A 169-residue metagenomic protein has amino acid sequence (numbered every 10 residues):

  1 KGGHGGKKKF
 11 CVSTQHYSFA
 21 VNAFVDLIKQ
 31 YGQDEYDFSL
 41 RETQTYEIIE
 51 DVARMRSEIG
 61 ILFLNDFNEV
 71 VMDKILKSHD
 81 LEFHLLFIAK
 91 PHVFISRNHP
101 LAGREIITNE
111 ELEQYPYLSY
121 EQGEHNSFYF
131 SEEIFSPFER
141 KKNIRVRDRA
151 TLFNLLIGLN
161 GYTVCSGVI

Functional and structural regions predicted by a protein language model:
K1-K7: Alpha-helical "hinge/linker" immediately C-terminal to small N-terminal DNA-binding modules
H4, I75-Y117: Flexible hinge/capping segments at coil-to-helix
K7-V71: Central regulatory/effector-binding core of bacterial HTH transcription factors
A20-A23, E69, N109-F138: Secondary-structure junction motif
D37-R41, H84, N143-R145: General small-molecule cofactor/ligand-binding pocket signal
Q44-T45, I61-N68, S96-R97, D148 (+1 more regions): Beta->alpha turn/N-cap motifs
I49-A53, F83, N109, L152-F153: Short hydrophobic/charged patches on amphipathic alpha-helices used for structural packing and interfaces
A53-R56, Q122-I169: Hydrophobic hinge/microswitch elements
